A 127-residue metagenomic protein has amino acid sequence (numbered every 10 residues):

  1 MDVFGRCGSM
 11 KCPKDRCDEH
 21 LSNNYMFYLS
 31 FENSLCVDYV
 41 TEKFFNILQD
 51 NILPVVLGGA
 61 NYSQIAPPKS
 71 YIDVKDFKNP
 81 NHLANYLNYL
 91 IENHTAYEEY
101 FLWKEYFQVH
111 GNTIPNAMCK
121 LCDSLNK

Functional and structural regions predicted by a protein language model:
M1-K127: Pol beta-like nucleotidyltransferase catalytic core
